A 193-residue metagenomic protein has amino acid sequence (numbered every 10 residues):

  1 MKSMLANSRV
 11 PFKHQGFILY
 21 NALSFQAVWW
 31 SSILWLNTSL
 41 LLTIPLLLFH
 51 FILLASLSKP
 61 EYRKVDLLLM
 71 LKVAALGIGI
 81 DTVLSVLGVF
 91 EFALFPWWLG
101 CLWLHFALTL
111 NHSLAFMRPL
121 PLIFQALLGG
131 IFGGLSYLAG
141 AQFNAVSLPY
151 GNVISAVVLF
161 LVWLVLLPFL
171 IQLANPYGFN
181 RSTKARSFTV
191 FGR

Functional and structural regions predicted by a protein language model:
K2-R193: Aromatic-rich, lipid-facing transmembrane alpha helices and their immediate juxtamembrane interface loops in integral
